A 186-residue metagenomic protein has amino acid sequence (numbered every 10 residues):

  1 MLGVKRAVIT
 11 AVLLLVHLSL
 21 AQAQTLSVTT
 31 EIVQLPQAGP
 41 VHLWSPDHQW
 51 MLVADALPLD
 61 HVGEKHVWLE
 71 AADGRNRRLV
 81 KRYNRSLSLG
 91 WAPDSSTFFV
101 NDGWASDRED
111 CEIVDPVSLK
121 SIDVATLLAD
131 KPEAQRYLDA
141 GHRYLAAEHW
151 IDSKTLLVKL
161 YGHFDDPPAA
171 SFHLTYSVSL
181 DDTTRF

Functional and structural regions predicted by a protein language model:
M1-I9: Bacterial N-terminal signal peptides that target proteins for export
T10-S19: Bacterial N-terminal signal peptides
Q22-K81, S177-T184: Terminal domain-start segments
P36, H42-Q49, L89-T97, A147-L156: Blade-terminus and WD-like Trp-Asp/Gly-His loop motifs, strongest in beta-propeller folds
V53-D60, F99-A105, A146-A147, V158-F164: Beta-strand C-termini and the immediately following turn/loop, strongest in propeller blades
H61-V67, S106-V114, D165-Y176: Structural motif
R85-L87, Y144: Beta-rich catalytic cores
V124-G141: Surface-exposed loop and turn segments in beta-propeller and other repeat-based domains that flank or scaffold
